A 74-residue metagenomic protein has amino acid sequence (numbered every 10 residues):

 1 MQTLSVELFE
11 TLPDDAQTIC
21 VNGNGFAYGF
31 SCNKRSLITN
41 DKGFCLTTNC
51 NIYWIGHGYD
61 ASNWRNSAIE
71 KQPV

Functional and structural regions predicted by a protein language model:
M1-V74: Structural boundary micro-motifs
